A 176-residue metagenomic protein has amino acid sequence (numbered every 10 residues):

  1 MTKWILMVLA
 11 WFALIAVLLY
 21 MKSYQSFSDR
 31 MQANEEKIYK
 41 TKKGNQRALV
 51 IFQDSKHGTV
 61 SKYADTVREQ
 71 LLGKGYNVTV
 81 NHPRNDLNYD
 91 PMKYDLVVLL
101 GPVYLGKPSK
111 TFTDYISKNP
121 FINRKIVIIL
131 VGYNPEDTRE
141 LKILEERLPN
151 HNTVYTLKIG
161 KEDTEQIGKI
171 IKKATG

Functional and structural regions predicted by a protein language model:
T2-Q46, T59-K62, E69-K74, L96-G101 (+1 more regions): FMN-binding flavodoxin-like domain, especially the glycine-rich phosphate-binding loop
Q46-D54: Acidic/histidine-rich, surface-exposed loop or edge segments in extracytoplasmic proteins
Q53-D54, P83, P102-V103: Histidine- and/or cysteine-centered catalytic micro-motif in compact active-site loops
K74-N88: A short, well-structured beta->alpha microelement
L87-D90, F121: Glycine- and small hydrophobic-enriched segments that form the cores of compact globular domains
